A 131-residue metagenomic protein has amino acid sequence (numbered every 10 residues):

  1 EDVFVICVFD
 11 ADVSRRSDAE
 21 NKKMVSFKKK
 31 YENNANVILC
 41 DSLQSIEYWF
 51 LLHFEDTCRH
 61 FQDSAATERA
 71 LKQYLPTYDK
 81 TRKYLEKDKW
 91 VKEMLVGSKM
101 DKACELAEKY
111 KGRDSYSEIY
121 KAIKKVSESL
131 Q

Functional and structural regions predicted by a protein language model:
E1-I6, A11-Q131: C-terminal accessory helical subdomains adjacent to catalytic cores in phosphodiester- and nucleotide-handling enzymes
